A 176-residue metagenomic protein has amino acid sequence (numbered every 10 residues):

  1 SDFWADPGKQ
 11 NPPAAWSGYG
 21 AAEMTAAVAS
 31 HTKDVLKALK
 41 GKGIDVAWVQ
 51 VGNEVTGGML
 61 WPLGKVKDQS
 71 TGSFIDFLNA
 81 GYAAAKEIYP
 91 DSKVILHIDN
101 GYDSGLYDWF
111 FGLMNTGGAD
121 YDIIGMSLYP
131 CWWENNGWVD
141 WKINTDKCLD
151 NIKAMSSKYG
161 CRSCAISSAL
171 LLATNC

Functional and structural regions predicted by a protein language model:
S1-S70, F74-I95, D99: Substrate-binding cleft and catalytic face of glycoside hydrolase catalytic domains, especially the flexible beta-alpha
G72, E87-K93, S104-C176: Glycoside hydrolase catalytic-domain groove-lining segments
